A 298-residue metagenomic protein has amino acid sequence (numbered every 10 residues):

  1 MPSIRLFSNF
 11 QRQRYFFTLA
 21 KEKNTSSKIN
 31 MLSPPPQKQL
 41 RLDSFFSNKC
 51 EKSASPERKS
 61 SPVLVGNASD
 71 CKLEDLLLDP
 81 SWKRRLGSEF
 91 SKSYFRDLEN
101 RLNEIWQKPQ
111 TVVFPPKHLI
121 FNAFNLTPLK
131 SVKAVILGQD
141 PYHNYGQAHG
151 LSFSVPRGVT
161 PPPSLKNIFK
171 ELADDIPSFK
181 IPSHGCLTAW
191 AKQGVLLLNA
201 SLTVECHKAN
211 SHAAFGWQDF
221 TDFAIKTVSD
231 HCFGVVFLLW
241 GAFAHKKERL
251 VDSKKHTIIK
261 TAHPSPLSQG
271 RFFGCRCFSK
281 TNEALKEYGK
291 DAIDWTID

Functional and structural regions predicted by a protein language model:
M1-P116, T296-D298: N-terminal intrinsically disordered, compositionally biased regulatory/targeting segments that precede the folded
L73-V235, L239, F243-K246, V251-K260 (+2 more regions): A polyanion-binding, active-site-adjacent surface
P264-S265, Q269-R271, C275-D298: C-terminal functional extensions of proteins
